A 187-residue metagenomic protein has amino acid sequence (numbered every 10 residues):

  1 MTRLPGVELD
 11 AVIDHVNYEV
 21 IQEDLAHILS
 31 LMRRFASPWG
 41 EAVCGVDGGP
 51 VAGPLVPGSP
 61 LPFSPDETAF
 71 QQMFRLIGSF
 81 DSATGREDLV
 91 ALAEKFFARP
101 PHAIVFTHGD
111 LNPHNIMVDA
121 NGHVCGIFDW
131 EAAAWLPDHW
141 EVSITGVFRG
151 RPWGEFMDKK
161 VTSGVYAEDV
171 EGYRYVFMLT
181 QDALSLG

Functional and structural regions predicted by a protein language model:
M1-F63: ATP-binding pocket architecture of kinase catalytic cores
P5, I21-I28, G85, W135 (+2 more regions): Alpha-helical interaction elements in eukaryotic regulators
P5, P113, A132: Short, glycine/acidic-enriched loop or turn micro-motifs at the edges of active sites
F35, A98-V105: Protein kinase catalytic-loop region centered on the HRD/HxD motif
P38-E41, P60-P62, G154-G187: Phosphate/pyrophosphate-binding loops and the adjoining catalytic core of nucleotide-dependent enzymes
E41-F96: Acidic, glycine-rich loop-and-strand cores that form catalytic or ligand-binding grooves in diverse globular domains
V105-F106, M117-D169: Active-site Asp-x-Gly
T107-P113: Canonical protein kinase catalytic loop motif
